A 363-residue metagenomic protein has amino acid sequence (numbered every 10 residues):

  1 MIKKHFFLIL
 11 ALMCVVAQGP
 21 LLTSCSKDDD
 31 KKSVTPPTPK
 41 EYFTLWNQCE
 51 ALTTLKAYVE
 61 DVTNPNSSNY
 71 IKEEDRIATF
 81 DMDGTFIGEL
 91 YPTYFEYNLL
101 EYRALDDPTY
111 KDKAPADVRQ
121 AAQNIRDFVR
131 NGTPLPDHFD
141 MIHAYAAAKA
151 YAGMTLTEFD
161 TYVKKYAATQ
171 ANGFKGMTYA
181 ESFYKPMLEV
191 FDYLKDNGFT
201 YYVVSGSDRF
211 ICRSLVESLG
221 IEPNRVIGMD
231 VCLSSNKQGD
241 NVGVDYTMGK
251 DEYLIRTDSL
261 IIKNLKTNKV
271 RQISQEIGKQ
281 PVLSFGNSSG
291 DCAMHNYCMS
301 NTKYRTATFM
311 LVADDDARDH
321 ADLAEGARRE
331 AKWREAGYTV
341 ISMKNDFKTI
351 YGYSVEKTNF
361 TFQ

Functional and structural regions predicted by a protein language model:
M1-V34: Bacterial Sec-dependent N-terminal signal peptides
V15, P92-E96, V216, T302: Single-residue recognition of alpha-helix boundary sites
T23-M82, L90, A104, P108-Y110: Non-catalytic pre-domain segments flanking phosphatase-related domains
T35-F43, N69, D75, T157-Q363: C-terminal cap/substrate-recognition subdomain and adjoining C-terminal extension of metal-dependent phosphatase-like
C49, G153, T267: Electropositive phosphate-/nucleotide-binding environments in soluble metabolic enzymes
L52, A144, L156, G326-A327: Alpha-helix initiation and N-capping motif
Y91-Y94, N98-A180, K185: A metal-dependent, Asp-based hydrolase signature
